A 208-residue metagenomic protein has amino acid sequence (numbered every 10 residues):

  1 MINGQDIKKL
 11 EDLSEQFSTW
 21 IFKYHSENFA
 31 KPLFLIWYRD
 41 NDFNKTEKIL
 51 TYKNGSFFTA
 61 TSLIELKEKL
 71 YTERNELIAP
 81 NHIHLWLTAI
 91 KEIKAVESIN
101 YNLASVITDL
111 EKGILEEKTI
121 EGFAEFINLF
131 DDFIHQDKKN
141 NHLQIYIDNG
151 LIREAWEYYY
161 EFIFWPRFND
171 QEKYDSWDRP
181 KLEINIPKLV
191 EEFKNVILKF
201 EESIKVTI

Functional and structural regions predicted by a protein language model:
M1-H82: Short N-terminal edge-element motif at the start of the domain
I2-K8, S18, N44-K45, L50-N54 (+6 more regions): Surface-exposed extracytoplasmic segments
Y24, Y38, Y52, Y71 (+4 more regions): Sequence-level detector for tyrosine residue identity
R74-K94, K181, I197, E201-K205: Short amphipathic alpha-helical linker/capping segments at the junctions of internal repeats and modular domains
N81-I114: Charged, amphipathic alpha-helical linkers/stalks
G113-I208: A eukaryote-biased signal for long
